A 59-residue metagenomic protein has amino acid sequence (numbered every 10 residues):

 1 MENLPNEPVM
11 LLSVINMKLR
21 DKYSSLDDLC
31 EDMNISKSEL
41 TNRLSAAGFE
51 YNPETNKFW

Functional and structural regions predicted by a protein language model:
M1-D21, S25: N-terminal acidic leader/helix
L29-C30: Short alpha-helical "recognition helix" segments of helix-turn-helix
S36-G48: Short acidic, Pro/Gly- and aromatic-enriched capping/linker segments at domain boundaries
